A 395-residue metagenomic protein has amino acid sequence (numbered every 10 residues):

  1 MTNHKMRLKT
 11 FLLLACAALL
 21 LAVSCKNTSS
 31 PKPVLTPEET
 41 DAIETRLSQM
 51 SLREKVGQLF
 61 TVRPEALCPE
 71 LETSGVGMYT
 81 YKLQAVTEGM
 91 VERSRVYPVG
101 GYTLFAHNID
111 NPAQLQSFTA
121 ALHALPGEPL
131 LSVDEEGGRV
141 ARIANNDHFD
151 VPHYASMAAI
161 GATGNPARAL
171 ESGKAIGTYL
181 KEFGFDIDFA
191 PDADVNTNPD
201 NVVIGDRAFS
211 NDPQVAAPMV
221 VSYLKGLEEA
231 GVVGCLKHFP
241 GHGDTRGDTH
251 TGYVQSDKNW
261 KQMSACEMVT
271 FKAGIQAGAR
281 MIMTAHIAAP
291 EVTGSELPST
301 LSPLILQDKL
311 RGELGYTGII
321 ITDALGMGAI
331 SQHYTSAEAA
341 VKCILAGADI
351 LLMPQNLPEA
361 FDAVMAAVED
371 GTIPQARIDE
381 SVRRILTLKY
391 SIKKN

Functional and structural regions predicted by a protein language model:
N3-L12: Bacterial N-terminal signal peptides that target proteins for export
L8, E369-N395: Mid-to-C-terminal alpha-helical segments outside catalytic/metal-binding sites
L21-S24: C-terminal motif of bacterial Sec signal peptides marking the signal peptidase cleavage site
K26-T36: Bacterial Sec signal peptide processing site at the extreme N-terminus
E39-P69: Mature N-terminal segment immediately following signal peptide/propeptide cleavage in secreted/periplasmic
E65-V86, V91-A216, H238, G243-D257 (+3 more regions): Enzymes and membrane/adaptor proteins characterized by extended Gly/Ser/Thr/Asp/Glu-rich, aromatic-dotted
M219, L224-C235, Q262, C266-A279: Phosphate/pyrophosphate-binding betaalpha-module
